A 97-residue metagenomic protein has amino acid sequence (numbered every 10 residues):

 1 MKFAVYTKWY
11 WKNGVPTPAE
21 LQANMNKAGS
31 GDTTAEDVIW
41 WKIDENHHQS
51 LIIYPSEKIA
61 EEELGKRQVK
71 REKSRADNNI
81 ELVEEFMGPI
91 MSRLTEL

Functional and structural regions predicted by a protein language model:
M1-Q49, I53-V69, A76-L97: Short S/T/G/P-rich N-terminal loop/turn motif that feeds into the first structured element of a domain
